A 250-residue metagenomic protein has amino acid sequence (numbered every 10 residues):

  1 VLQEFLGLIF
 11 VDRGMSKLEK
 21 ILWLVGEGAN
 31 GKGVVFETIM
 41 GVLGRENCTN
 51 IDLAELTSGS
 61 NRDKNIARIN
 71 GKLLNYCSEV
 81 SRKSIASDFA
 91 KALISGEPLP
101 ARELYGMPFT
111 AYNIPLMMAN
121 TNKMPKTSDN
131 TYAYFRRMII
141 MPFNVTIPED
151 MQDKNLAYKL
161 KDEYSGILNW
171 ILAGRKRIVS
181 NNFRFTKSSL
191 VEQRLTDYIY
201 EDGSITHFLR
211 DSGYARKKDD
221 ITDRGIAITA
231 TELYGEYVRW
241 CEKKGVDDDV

Functional and structural regions predicted by a protein language model:
V1-V250: Feature primarily recognizes SF3-like P-loop helicase cores of small DNA viruses
